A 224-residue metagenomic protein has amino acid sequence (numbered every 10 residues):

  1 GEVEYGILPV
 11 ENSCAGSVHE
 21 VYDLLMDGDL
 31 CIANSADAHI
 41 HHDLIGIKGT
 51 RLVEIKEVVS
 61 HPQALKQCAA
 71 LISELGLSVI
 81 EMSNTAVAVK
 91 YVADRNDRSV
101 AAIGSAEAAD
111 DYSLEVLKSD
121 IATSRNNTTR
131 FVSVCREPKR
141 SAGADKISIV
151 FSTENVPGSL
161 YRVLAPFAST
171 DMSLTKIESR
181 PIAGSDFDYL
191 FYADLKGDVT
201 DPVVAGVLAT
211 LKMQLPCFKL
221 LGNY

Functional and structural regions predicted by a protein language model:
G1-Y224: Domain-level signature for soluble enzymes in the chorismate/prephenate branch of the shikimate pathway
